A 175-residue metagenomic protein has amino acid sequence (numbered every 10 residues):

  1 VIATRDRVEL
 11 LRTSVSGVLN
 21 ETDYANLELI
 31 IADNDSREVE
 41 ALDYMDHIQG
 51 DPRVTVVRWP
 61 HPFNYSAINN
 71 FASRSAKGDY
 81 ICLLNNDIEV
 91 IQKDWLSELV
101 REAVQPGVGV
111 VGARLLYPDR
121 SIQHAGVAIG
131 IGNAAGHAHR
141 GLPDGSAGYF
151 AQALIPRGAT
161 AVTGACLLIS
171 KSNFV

Functional and structural regions predicted by a protein language model:
I2-T13, Y24, D35: Active-site beta-to-alpha loop of glycosyltransferases that engages the nucleotide-sugar donor
S16-N26: Short, acidic, metal-binding catalytic loop of nucleotide-sugar glycosyltransferases
N26-D35, T55-W59: Short beta-strand/loop segment that forms part of the nucleotide-sugar
D33-Y44, H61, E89: A conserved acidic beta->alpha catalytic loop
P60-I68, S73-A76, V90-I91: A short, glycine-/small-residue-rich helix N-cap motif at loop->alpha-helix starts within glycosyltransferase
N64-A67, R74, G130-N173: A recurrent flexible, glycine/aromatic-enriched loop bordering the glycosyltransferase active site that acts as
I81: Short aromatic/hydrophobic "clamp" motif used to bind/position activated sugar donors
I88-N133: Conserved donor NDP-sugar-binding/catalytic core segment of glycosyltransferases
